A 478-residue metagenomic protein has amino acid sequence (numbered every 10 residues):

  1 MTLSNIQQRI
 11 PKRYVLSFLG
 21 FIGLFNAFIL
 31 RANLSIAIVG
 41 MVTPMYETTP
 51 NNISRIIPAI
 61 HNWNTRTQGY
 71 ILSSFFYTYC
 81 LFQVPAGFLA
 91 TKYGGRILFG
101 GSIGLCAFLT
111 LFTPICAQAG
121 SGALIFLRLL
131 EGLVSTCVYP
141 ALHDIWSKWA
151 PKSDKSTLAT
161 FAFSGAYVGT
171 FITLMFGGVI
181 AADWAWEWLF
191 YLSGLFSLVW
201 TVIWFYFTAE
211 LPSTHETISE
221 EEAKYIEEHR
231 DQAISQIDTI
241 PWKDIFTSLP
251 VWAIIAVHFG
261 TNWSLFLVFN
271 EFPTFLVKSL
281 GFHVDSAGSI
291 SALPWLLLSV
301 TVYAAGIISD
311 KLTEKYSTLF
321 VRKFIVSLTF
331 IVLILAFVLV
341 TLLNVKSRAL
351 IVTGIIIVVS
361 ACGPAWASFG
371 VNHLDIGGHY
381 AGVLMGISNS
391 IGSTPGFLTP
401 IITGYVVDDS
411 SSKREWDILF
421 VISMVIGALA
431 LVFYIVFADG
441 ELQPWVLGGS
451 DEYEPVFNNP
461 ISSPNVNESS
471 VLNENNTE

Functional and structural regions predicted by a protein language model:
M1-V39, T43, E47-N62: Cytosolic juxtamembrane N-terminal segment immediately preceding the first transmembrane helix of multi-pass
T2-P11, S54-W63, E216-V268, F282 (+3 more regions): Flexible cytoplasmic loops linking transmembrane helices in multi-pass membrane transporters
A32-S35, T247-A305, W366-G370, T399-P400: Extracytoplasmic gate region of multi-pass secondary transporters
G104-Q118, I331-V345: C-terminal ends and interior cores of transmembrane alpha-helices in multi-pass membrane transporters/permeases
I115-L127, Y316, V340-T353: Helix-loop junctions at membrane interfaces in 12-TM secondary transporters
I125-A166: Cytoplasmic helix-loop-helix junction between adjacent transmembrane helices in 12-TM secondary transporters
V138, D154-A182, W188-W200, P294-V302 (+1 more regions): Glycine-rich segments within core transmembrane alpha-helices of 12-TM secondary carriers
A162, A181-T247, A253, L429-P455: Central mid-sequence intracellular linker of multi-pass
